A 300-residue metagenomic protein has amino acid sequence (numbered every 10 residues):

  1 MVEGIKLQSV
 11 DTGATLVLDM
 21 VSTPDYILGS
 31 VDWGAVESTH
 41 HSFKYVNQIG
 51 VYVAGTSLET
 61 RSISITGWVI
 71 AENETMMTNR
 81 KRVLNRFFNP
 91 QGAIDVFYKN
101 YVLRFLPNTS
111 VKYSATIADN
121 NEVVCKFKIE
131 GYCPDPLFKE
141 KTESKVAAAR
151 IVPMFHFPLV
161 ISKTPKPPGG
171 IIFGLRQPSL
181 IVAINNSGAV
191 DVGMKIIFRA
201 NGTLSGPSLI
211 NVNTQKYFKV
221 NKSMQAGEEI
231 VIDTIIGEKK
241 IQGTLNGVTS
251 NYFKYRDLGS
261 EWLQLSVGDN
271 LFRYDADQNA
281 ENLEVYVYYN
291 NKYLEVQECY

Functional and structural regions predicted by a protein language model:
M1-S42: Polar/acidic, low-complexity leader/linker segments enriched in S/T/G and N/D
V2-S9, I94-V96, G206-L209, K239-T244: Short polybasic amphipathic segments
K6, T66-S114, L271-R273: Short, acidic/charged, Gly/Pro-enriched secondary-structure junctions
I27-S64: Short, solvent-exposed beta-alpha or beta-beta edge segments that form flexible loop/patches at the rim of ligand
G50-E72, E122-P136, N270: Oligomerization/assembly interface segments of phage tail-like spikes and tubes
D95-E140: Short beta-strand and beta-hairpin "edge-sheet" elements
K139-A147: Short, charged, solvent-exposed linker or helix-capping segments at domain edges/interfaces that act as flexible hinges
V146-Y300: Intrinsically disordered, low-complexity segments enriched in serine, threonine, and glycine
